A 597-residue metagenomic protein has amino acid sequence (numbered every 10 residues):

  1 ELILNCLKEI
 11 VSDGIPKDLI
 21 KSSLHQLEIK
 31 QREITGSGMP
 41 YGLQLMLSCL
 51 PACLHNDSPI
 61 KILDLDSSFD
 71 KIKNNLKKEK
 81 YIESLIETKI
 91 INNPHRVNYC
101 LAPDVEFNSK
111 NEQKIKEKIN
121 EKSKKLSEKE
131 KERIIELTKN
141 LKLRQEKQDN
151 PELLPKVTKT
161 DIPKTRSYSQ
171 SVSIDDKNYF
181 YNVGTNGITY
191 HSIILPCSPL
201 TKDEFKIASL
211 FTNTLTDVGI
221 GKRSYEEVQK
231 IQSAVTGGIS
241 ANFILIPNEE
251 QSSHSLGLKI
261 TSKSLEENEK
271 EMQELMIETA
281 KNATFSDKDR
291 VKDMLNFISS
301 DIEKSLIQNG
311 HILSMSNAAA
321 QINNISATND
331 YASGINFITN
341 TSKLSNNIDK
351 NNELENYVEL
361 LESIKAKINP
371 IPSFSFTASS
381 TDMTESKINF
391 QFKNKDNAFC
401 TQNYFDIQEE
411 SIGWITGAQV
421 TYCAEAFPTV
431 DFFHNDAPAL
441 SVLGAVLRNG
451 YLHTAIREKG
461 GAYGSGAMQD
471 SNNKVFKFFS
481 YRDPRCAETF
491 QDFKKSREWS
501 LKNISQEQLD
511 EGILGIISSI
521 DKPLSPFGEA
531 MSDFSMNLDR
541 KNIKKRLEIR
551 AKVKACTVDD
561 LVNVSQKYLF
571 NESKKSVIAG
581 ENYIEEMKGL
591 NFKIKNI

Functional and structural regions predicted by a protein language model:
E1-N75, P94-D104, K110, N186-T216 (+6 more regions): M16 family metallopeptidases and their MPP-like homologs
M39-I62, S123-T216, S373, M383 (+2 more regions): His/Glu-based metal-binding/catalytic segments typifying zinc-dependent metallopeptidases
S84-Y168, E303, I312-T416, G512 (+2 more regions): Long, compositionally biased intrinsically disordered regions
N182-V183, E250-S252, K365-A366, W414-G417 (+2 more regions): Replace "in large, NTP-powered and nucleic-acid-processing enzymes" with "in large, NTP-powered factors and other
D560: Pyridoxal 5′-phosphate
